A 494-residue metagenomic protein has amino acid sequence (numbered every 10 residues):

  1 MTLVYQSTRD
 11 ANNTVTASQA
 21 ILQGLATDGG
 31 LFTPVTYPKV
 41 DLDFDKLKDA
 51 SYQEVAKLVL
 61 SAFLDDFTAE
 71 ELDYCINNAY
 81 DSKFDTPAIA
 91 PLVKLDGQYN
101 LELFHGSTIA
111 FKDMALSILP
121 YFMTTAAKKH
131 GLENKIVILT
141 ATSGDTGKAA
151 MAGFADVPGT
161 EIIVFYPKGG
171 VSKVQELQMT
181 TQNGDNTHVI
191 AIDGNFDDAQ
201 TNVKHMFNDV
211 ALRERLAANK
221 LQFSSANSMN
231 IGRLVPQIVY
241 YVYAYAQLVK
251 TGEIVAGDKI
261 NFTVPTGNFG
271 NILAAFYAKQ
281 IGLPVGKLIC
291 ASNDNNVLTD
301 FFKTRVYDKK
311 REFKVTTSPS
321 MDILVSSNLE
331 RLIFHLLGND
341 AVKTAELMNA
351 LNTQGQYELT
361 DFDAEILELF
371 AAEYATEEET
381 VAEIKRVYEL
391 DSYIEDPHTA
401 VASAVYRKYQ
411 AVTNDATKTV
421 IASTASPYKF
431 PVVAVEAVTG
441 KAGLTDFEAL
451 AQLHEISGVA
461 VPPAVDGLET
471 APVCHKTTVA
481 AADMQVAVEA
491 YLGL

Functional and structural regions predicted by a protein language model:
M1-L494: PLP-dependent amino-acid enzyme catalytic core
